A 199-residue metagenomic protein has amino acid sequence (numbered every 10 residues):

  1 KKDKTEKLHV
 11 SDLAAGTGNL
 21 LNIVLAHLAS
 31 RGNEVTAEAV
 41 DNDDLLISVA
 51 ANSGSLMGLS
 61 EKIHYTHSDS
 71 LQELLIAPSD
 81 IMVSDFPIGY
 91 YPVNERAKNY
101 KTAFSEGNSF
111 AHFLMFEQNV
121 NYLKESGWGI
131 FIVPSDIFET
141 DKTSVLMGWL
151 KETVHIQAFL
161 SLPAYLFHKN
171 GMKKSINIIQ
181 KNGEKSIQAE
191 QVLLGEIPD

Functional and structural regions predicted by a protein language model:
K1-S84, G89, P134-S135, E152: Conserved S-adenosyl-L-methionine
L25, A51, N94-A97, T143-S144: Short amphipathic alpha-helical segments
V35-E38, G127, S175, E190: Structural beta-strand/beta-sheet cores of well-ordered domains, especially the beta-sheet scaffolds that support
V40, T66-S68, S161-L162, G195-I197: Conserved beta-strand termini and adjacent loop/short-helix elements that scaffold enzyme active sites in alpha/beta
D85-M115, D136: Mobile active-site "lid"/loop adjacent to the S-adenosyl-L-methionine
P87-Y90, D136-F138, L166, G183-K185: Conserved nucleotide-binding/hydrolysis micro-motifs of P-loop NTPases
N108-L166, M172, I176-I178: Conserved Class I SAM-dependent methyltransferase catalytic core
K169-D199: Flexible, glycine-/basic-rich loop-and-beta segments that form/coincide with the SAM-dependent methyltransferase
